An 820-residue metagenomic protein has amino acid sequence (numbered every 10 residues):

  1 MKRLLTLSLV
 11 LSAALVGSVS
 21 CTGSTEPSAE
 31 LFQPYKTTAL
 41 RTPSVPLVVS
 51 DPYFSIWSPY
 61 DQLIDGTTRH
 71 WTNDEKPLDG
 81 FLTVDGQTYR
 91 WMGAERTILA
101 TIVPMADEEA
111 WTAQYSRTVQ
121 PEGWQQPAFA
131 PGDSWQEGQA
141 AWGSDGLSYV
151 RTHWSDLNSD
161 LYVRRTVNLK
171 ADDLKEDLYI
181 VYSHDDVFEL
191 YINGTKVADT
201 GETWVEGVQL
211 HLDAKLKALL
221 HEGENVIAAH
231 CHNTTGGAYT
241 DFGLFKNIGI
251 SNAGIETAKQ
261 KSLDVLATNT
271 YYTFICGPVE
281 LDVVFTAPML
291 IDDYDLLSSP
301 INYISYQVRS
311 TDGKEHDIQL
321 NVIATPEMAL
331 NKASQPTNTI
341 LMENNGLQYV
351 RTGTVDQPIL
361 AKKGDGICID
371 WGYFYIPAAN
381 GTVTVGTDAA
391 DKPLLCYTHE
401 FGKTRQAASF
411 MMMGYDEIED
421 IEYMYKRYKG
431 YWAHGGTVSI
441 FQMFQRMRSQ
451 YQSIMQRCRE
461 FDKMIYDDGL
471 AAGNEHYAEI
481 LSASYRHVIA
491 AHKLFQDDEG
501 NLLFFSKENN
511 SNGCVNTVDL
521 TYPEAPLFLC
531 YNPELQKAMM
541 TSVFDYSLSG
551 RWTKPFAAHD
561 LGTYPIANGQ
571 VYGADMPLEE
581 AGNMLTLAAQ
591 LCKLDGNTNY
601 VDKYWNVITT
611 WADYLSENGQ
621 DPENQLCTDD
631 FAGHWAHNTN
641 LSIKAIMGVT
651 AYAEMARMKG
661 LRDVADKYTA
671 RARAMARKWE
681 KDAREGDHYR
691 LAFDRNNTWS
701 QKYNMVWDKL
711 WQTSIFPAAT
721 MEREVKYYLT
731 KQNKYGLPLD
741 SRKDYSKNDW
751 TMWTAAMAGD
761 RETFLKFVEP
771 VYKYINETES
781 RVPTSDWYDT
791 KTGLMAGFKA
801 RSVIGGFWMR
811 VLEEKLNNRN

Functional and structural regions predicted by a protein language model:
A29-V45, R96-Q126, N225, I250-E256 (+2 more regions): Acidic/polar, glycine-enriched structural segments that form the non-catalytic walls/loops of the carbohydrate-binding
E30-P34, S44-W57, D61-D65, R96-R151 (+2 more regions): Accessory carbohydrate-binding/adhesion or oligomerization-edge regions at the termini of glycan-active proteins
I56-Y60, F274, S305-T311, M464-A471 (+7 more regions): Well-ordered alpha-helical scaffold segments within catalytic/enzyme domains
T67-I98, V187, G249-K259, T521-T563: Carboxylate/His-rich catalytic cores and anion/metal-binding grooves
W135, S159, V167-V197, I227: Aromatic-lined ligand-binding clefts that engage carbohydrates, nucleic acids, or primary amines
D145, Y149-L157, S251-S299, P377-P393: Extended, loop-rich substrate-binding clefts of extracytoplasmic carbohydrate-active enzymes
M342-V385, E508-L520, P526-P533, W552 (+8 more regions): Extended ligand-binding clefts on enzyme/binding-domain cores
T404-R405, T437-I454, G513-P622, N638-Y652 (+1 more regions): Aromatic-rich carbohydrate-recognition surfaces in CAZymes
